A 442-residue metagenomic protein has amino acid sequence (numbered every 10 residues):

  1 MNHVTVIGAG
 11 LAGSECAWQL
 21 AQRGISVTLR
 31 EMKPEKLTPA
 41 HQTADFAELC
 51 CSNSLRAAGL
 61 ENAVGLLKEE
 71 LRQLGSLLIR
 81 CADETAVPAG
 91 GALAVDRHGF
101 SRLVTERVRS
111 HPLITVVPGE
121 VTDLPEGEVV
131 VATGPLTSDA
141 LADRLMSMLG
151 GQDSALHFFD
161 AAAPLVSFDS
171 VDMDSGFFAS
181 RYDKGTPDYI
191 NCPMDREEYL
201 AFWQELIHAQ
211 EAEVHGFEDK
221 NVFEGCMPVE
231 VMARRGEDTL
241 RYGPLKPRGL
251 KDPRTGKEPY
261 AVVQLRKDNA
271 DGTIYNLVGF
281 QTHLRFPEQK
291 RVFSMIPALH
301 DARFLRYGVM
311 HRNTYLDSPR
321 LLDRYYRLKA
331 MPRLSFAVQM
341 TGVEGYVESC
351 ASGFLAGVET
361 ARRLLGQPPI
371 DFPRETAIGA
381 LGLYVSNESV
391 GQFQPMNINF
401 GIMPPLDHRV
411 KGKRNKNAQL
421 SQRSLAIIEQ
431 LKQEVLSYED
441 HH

Functional and structural regions predicted by a protein language model:
M1-A12: Beta1/beta-strand and adjacent pyrophosphate-binding region of the FAD-binding site in flavoprotein oxidoreductases
W18-R80, R374-V385: N-terminal FAD cofactor-binding segment of flavoenzymes
L60-V64, K68, S76-G91, L149-F159 (+1 more regions): A short alpha-helix-loop-beta-strand transition element characteristic of N-terminal alpha/beta dinucleotide-binding
E70-R144: Feature captures the FAD/FMN-dependent oxidoreductase FAD-binding
S110-F286, K290-R291: Predominantly flavin-linked oxidoreductase catalytic cores and closely associated redox partners
L277-V343, C350-S352, I370-N387, F393-N397 (+1 more regions): A glycine-rich dinucleotide-binding beta-alpha-beta segment and adjacent secondary-structure elements that constitute
S349-I370: Internal hydrophobic alpha-helix adjacent to the cofactor/substrate pocket in enzyme cavities
F393-H442: C-terminal auxiliary extensions adjacent to catalytic cores
